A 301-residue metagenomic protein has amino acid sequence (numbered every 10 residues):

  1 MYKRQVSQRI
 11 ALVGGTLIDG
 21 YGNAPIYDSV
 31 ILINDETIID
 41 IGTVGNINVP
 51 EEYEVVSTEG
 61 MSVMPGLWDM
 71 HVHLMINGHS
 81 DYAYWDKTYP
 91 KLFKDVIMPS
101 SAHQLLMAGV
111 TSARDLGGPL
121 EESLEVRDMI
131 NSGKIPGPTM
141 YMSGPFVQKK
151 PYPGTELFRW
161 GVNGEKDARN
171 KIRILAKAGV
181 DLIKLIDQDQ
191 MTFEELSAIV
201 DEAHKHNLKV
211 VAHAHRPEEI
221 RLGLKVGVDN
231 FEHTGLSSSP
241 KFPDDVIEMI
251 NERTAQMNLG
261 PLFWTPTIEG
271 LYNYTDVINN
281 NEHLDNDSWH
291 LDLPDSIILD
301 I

Functional and structural regions predicted by a protein language model:
M1-Q5: Conserved small/polar residues in nucleotide/adenosyl-binding loops
G15, I31, E36, G60 (+8 more regions): Divalent metal-coordination and catalytic microenvironments
L17, N23-M64: Histidine-rich, glycine-flanked metal-binding segment
M61-M129, P153, H215-H233: Metal-associated gating/positioning segment near the N- to mid-region
L74-F93, V147-K166, S238-K241, L284-L291: Acidic/histidine-rich helix-loop elements that form or flank divalent-metal/phosphate-binding sites at the catalytic
M98-E121, P138-P145, A178-Q188, K209 (+3 more regions): Divalent metal-dependent hydrolysis catalytic cores, especially in the metallo-beta-lactamase
E122, S132-L222, S237-S239: Histidine/acidic-residue-rich, glycine-tolerant segments that coordinate divalent metal ions
N170-M191, L236-I301: Active-site neighborhoods of metal-dependent hydrolases
